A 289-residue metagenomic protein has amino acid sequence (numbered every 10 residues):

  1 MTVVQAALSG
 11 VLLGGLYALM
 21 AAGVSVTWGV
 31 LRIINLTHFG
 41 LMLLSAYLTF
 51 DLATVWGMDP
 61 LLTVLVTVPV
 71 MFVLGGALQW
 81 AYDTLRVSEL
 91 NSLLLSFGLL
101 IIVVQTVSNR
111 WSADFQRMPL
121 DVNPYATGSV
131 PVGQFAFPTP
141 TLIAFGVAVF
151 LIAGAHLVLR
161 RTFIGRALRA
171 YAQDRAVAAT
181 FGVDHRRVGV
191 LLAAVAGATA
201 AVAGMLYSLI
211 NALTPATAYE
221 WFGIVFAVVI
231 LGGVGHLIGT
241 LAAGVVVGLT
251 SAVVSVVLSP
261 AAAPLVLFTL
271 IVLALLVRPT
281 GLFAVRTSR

Functional and structural regions predicted by a protein language model:
M1-L19, L48, M58-T63, S88-L93 (+5 more regions): Membrane-interfacial amphipathic/re-entrant helices at transmembrane-helix boundaries
T2-V55, A77, A81-N91, V229-I238: Single transmembrane alpha-helix segments in multi-pass membrane proteins
L13-G14, V132-L213, L237-A243: Helix-loop-helix "hairpin" substructures at the membrane interface of multi-pass membrane proteins
Y17, G57-P69, V190-A200, G204-T269: Transmembrane alpha-helical segments in multi-pass inner-membrane proteins
V24, M58-L100, T106, A242-V247 (+1 more regions): Alpha-helical transmembrane segments within multi-pass membrane transporters and channels
N35, A155-L159, V246-R289: C-terminal transmembrane helix and the adjacent membrane-cytosol boundary/short C-terminal tail of inner/organellar
A46-F50, V68-L74, L99-S108, V147-H156 (+3 more regions): Hydrophobic core segments of alpha-helical transmembrane domains in multi-pass membrane transport and ion-translocation
T84-R161, V188-L191, L258, T280 (+1 more regions): Transmembrane helix-bundle core of multi-pass membrane transporters and related energy-transducing complexes
